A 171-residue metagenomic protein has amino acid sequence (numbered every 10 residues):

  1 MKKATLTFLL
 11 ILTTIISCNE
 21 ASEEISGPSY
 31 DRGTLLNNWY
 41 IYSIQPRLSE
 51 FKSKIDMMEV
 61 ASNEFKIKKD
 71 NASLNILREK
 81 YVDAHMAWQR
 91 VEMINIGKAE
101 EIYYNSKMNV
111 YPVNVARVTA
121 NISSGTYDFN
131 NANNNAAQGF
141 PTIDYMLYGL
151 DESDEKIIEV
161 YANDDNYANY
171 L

Functional and structural regions predicted by a protein language model:
M1-K2, A116: Short, intrinsically disordered low-complexity segments
K2-L9: Sec-dependent signal peptide recognition, specifically the positively charged N-region followed immediately by
T14-S17: C-terminal motif of bacterial Sec signal peptides marking the signal peptidase cleavage site
N19-S22: Bacterial signal peptide processing site
E24-L171: Mature extracytoplasmic or organellar-lumen-exposed domains after removal of signal/transit peptides
